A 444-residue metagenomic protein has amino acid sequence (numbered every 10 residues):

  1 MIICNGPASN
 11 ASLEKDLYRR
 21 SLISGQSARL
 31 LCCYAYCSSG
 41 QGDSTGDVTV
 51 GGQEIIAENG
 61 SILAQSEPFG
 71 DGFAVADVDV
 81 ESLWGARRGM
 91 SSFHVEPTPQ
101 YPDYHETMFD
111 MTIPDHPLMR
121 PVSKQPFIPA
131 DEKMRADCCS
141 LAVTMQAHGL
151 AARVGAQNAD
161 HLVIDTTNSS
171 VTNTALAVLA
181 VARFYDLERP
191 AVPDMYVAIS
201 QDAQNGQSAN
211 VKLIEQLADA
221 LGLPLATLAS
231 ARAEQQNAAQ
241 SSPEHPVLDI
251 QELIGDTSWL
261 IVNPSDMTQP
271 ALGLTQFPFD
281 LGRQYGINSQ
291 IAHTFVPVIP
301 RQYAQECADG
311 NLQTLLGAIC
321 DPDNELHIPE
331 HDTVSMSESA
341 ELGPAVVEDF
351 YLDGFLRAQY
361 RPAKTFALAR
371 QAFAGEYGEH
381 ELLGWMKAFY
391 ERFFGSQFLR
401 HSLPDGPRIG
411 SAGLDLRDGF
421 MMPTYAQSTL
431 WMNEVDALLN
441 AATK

Functional and structural regions predicted by a protein language model:
M1-A74: CN hydrolase (nitrilase-like) catalytic-core segments centered on the catalytic cysteine and neighboring Lys/Glu
L30-C32, Q41-S44, E58, Q65 (+2 more regions): ATP/NTP-dependent adenylation/nucleotidyl-transfer catalytic domains that generate, transfer, or process NMP-activated
D77: Catalytic-loop region of hydrolases
